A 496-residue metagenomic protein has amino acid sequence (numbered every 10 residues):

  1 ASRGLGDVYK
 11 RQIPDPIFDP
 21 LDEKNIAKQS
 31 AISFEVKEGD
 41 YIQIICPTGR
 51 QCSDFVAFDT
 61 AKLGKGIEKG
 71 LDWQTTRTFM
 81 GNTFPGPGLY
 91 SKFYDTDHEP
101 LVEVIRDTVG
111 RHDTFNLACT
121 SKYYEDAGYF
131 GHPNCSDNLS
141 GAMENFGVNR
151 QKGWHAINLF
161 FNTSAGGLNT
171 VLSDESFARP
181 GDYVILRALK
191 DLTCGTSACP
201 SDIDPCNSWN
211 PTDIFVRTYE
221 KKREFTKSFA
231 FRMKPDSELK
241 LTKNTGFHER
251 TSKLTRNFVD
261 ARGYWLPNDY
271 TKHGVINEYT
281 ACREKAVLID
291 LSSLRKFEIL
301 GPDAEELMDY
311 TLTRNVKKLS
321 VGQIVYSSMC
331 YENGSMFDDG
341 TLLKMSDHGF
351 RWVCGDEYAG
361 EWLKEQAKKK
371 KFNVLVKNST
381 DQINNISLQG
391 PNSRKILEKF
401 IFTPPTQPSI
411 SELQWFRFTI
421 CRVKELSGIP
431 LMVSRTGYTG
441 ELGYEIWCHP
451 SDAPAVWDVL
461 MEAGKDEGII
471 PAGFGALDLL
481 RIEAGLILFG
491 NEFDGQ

Functional and structural regions predicted by a protein language model:
A1-L5, Y9: Single conserved hydrophobic/aromatic residue that forms the stacking wall/gate of nucleotide- or nucleobase-binding
K10-E35, M432: Conserved AWS/pre-SET-to-SET junction and N-terminal core of the SET lysine methyltransferase domain, specifically
A31-F34, N162-R187: Beta-sandwich interaction modules
I32-A57: Beta-strand cores of secreted/periplasmic/IMS beta-sandwich domains, seen most often in copper-related folds
V36-I44, L186-P200: Noncatalytic modules at the cell exterior or secretory-pathway interfaces, chiefly beta-strand-rich lectin/adhesion
C52-S91, S201-E224: Exposed low-complexity, polar/acidic, P/S/T/G-rich flexible segments that act as propeptides, protease-susceptible
T75-N162: Low-complexity, serine/threonine/proline-enriched polar segments
F215-Q496: Glycine/proline-enriched, intrinsically flexible loops and inter-domain linkers
